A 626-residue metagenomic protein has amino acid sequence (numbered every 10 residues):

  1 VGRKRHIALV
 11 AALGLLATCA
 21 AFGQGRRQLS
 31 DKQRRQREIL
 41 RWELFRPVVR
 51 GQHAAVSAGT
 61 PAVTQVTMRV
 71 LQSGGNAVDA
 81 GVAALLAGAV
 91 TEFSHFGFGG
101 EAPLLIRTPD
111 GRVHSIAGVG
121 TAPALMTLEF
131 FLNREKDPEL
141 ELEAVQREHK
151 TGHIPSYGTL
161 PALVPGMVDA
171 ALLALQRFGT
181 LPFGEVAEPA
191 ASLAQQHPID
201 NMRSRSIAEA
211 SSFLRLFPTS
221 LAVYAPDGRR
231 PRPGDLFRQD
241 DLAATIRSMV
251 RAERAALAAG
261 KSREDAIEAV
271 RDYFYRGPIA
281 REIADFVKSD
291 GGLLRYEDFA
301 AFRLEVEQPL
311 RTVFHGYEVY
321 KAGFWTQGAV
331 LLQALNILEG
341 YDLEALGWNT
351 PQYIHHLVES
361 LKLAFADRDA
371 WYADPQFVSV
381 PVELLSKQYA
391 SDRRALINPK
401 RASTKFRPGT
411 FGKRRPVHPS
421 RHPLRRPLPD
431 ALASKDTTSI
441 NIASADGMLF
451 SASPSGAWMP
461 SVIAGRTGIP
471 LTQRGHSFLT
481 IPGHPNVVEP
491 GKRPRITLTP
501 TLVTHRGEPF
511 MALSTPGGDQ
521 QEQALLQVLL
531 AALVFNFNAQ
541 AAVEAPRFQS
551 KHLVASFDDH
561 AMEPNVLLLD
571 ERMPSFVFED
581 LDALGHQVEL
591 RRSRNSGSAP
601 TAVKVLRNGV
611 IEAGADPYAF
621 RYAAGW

Functional and structural regions predicted by a protein language model:
V1-V10: Bacterial N-terminal signal peptides that target proteins for export
V10-T18: Bacterial N-terminal signal peptides
Q24-Q65, R69, A77-A269, F274-T326: Noncatalytic scaffold domains of N-terminal-nucleophile
R34, A280, A284, G292 (+4 more regions): Internal maturation/activation junctions in enzymes
V90-S94, P103-P123, F131-L142, D285 (+6 more regions): Active-site rim segments in enzyme catalytic domains, especially the processed small/beta chain of N-terminal
V306, S434-T437, I496-L498: Short, small/polar residue-rich loop motifs at catalytic or cofactor-binding pockets
K321-F324, A329, V503-Q520: Extended C-terminal regions of large enzymes
D446, K492, L525, V534-N595: Extended C-terminal subregions enriched in glycine
